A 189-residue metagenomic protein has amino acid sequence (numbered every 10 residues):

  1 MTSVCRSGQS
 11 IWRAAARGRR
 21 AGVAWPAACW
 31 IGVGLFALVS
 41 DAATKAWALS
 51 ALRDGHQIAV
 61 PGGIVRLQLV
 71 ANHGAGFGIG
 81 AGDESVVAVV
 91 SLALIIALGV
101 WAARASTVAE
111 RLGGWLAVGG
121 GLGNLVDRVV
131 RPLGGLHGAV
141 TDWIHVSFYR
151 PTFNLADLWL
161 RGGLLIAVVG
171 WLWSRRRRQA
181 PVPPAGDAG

Functional and structural regions predicted by a protein language model:
M1-G189: Alpha-helical transmembrane bundles and membrane-interface segments of multipass inner-membrane proteins
